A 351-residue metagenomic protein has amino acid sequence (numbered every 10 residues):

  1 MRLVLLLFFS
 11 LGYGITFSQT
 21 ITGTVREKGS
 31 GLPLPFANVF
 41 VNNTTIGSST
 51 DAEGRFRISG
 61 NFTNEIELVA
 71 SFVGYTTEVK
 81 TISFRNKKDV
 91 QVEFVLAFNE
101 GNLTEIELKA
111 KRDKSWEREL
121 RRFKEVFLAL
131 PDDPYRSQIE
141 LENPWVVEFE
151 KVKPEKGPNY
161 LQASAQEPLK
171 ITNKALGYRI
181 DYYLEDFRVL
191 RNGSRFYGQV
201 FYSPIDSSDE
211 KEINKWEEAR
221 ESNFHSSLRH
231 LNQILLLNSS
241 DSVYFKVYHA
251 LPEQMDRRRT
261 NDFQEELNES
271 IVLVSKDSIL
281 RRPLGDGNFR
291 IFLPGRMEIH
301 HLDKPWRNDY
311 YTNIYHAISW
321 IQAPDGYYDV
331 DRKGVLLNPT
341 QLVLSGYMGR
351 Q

Functional and structural regions predicted by a protein language model:
M1-T24, V39: Bacterial Sec-dependent N-terminal signal peptides
I21, K28-N43: Short, ordered, surface-exposed loop/turn motifs in non-cytosolic proteins
I21-E27, G54-F56, V92-F94, I106: A short, amphipathic beta-strand motif
A37-V41, L68, L108: Hydrophobic beta-strand segments
V41, V69-K80: A short, solvent-exposed loop/turn motif at the edges and junctions of modular extracellular/periplasmic domains
T45-R55: Short, acidic Ser/Thr/Gly-rich low-complexity loop/linker segments typical of extracellular and cell-surface proteins
T76-V90: Structured interaction patches on ligand/partner-binding surfaces of diverse proteins
V92-Q351: Surface-exposed, low-complexity/disordered segments and acidic/polar micro-motifs at processing/linker regions
